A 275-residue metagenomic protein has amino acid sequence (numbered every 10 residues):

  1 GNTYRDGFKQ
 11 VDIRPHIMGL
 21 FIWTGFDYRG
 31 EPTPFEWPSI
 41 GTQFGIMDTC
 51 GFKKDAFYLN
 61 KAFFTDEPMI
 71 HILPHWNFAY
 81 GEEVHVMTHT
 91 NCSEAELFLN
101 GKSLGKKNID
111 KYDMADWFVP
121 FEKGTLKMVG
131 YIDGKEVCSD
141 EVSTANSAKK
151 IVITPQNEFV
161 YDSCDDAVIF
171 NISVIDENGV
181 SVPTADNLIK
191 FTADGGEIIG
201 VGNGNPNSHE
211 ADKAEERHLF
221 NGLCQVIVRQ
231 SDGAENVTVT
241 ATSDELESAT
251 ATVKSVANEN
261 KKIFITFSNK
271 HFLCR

Functional and structural regions predicted by a protein language model:
G1-I109, M114-E136: Extended substrate-binding grooves/exosites of carbohydrate-active enzymes
N77-E82, V160-V168: Short, solvent-exposed loop/linker segments at the N-terminal edge of repeated beta-sheet extracellular domains
V86-T90, V129, T154, D165-P183 (+3 more regions): Beta-strand-rich structural segments
N91-S93, F98-L104, D140-E141, A167 (+1 more regions): Short flexible loop/turn segments that cap and initiate beta-strands
D116-F121, D212-D232: Short, hydrophobic beta-strand segments
F121-T125, A167, A234-N236: Extracellular Ig-like/FN3 beta-sandwich strand-entry sites
K135-N146, E247-V256: Edge beta-strands of extracellular beta-sandwich domains
I263-F264, K270-C274: N-terminal amphipathic/hydrophobic targeting modules at extreme N-termini, encompassing cleavable Sec/SRP-type signal
